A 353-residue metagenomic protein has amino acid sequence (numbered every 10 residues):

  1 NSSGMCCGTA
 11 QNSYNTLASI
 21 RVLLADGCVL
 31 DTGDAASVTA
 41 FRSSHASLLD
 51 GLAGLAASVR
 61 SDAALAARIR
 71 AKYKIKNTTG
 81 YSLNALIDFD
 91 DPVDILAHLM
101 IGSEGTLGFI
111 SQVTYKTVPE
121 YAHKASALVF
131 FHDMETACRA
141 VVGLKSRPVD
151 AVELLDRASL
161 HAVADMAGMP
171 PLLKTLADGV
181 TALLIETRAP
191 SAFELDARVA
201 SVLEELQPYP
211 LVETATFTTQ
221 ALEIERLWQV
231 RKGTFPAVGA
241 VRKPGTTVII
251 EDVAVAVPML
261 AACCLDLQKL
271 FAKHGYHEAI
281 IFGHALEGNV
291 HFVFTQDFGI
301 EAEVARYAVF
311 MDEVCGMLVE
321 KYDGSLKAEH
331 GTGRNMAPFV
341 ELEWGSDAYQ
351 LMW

Functional and structural regions predicted by a protein language model:
N1-V141, S146: FAD-binding subdomain of flavoenzyme oxidoreductases
S3, P170-P171, G345: Short, hinge-like loop/turn segments at secondary-structure boundaries
N12-Y14, R198, R306-F310, W344-L351: Short acidic-hydrophobic sequence patches enriched in Asp/Glu that either
A18, Y81, D312, G316 (+2 more regions): Residues on a specific face of well-ordered alpha-helices
A57, L65-A66, G333, F339-V340 (+1 more regions): Loop-rich catalytic cores of soluble enzymes, especially ATP-dependent carboxylate-amine ligases and other
A85-V93, A97-V309, M317-S325, G333-N335: C-terminal substrate-recognition/cap domain of FAD-linked oxidoreductases
A237, V241, P338-W353: Activity-critical C-terminal alpha-helical subdomain
